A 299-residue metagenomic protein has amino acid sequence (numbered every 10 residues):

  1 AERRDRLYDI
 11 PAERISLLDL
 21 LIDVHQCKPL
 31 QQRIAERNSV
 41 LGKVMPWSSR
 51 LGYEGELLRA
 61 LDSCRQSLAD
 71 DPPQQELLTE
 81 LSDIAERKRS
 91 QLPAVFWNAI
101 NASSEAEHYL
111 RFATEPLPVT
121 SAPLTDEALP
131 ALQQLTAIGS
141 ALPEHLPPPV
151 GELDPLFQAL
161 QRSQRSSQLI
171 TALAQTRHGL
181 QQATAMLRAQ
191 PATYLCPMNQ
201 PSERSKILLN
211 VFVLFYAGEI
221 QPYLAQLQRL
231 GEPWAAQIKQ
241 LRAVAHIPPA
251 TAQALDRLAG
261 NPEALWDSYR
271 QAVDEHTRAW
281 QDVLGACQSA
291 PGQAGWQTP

Functional and structural regions predicted by a protein language model:
A1-D126, T298: N-terminal Sec/ER secretory leader and immediately downstream segment of secreted/extracellular precursors
L17-L18, L57, C64, L77 (+14 more regions): Generic structural signal of hydrophobic/aromatic residues within well-ordered alpha-helices of folded domains
D23-Q26, S39, P46, Q66-A69 (+16 more regions): Generic surface-pattern signal
D83-R188: Extended, low-hydrophobicity segments enriched in charged/polar residues
Q161-P299: A cross-kingdom marker for long, charged
